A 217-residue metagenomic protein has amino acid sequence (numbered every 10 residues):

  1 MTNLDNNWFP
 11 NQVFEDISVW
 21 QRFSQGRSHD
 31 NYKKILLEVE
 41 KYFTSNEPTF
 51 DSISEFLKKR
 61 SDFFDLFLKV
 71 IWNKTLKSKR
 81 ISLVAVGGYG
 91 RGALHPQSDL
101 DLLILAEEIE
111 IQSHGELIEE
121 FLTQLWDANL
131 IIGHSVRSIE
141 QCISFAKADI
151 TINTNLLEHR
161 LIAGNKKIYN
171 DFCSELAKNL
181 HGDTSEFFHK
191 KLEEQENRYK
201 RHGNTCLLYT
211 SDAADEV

Functional and structural regions predicted by a protein language model:
M1-K79, Q97: N-terminal regions immediately upstream of nucleotidyltransferase
N46-F56, L102-E107, N204-L208: Glycine- and acidic
E55, D65-G115: Active-site nucleotide-donor binding segment shared across nucleotidyl transfer reactions
K59-L66, E116, E120, T151 (+1 more regions): Generic recognition of stable, solvent-exposed alpha-helical segments in well-folded globular domains
K69, G115-A163: Conserved catalytic core of two-metal-ion nucleotidyltransferases
T154-L208: C-terminal or mid-to-C-terminal helical accessory/interaction module adjacent to the motor/catalytic core
Y209-A214: Conserved small/polar residues in nucleotide/adenosyl-binding loops
